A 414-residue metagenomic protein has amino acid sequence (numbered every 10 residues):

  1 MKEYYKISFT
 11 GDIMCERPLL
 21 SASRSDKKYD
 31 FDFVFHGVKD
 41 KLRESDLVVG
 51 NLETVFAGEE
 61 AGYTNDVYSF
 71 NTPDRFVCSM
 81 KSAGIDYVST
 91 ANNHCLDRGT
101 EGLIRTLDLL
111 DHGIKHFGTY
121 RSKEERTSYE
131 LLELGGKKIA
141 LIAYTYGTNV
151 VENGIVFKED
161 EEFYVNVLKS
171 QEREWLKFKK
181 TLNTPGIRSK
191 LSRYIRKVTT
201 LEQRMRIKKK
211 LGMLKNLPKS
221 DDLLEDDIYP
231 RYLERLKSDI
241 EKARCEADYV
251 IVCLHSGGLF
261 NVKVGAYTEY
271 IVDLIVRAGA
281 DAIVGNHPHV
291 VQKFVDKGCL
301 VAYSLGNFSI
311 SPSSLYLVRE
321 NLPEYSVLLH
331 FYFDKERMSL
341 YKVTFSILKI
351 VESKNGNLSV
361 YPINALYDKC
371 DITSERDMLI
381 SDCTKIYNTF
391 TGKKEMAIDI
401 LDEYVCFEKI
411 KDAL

Functional and structural regions predicted by a protein language model:
M1-L414: Acidic, metal/ion-coordinating pockets
